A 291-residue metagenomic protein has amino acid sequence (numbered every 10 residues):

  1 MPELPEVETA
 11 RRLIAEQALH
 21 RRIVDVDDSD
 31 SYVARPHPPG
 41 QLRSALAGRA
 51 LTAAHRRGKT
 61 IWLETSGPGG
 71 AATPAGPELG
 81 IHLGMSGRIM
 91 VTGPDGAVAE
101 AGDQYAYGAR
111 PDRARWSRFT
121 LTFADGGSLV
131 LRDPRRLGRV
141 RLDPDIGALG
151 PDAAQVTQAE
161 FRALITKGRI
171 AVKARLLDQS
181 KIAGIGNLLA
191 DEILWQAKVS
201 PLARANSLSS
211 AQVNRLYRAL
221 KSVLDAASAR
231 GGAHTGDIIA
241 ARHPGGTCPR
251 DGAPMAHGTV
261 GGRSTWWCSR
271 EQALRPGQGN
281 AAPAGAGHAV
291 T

Functional and structural regions predicted by a protein language model:
M1-T291: Structured catalytic/nucleic-acid-binding cores of DNA maintenance enzymes
